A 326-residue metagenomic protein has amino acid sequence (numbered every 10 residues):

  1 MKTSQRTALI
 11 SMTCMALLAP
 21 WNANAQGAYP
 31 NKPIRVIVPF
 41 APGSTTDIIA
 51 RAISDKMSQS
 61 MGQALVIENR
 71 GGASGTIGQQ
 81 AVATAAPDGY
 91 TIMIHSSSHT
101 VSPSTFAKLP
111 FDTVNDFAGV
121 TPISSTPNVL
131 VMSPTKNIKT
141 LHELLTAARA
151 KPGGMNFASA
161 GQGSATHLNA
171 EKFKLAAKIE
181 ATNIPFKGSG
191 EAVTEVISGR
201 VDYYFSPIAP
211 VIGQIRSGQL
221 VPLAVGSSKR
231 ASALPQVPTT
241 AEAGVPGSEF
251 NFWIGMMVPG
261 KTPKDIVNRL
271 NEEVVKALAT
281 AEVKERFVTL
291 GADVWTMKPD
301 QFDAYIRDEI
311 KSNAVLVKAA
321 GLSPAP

Functional and structural regions predicted by a protein language model:
T3-L9: N-terminal export leaders
I10-A19: Bacterial N-terminal signal peptides
A19-A25: Sec/Tat signal peptide C-region and signal peptidase I cleavage site
A25-N115, G154, K178-F205, Q214 (+2 more regions): N-terminal (or domain-start) structured segment
N31-P33, L175-I179, K264-P326: An extracytoplasmic/periplasmic, membrane-proximal ligand-sensing/linker region
T84-Y90, S104-E191, T240, W253-R286: Hinge/capping helix and adjacent helix->loop/strand transition within the periplasmic-binding protein
S125, V211-A279, K311: C-terminal lobe and pocket-closing loops of periplasmic/extracytoplasmic Venus-flytrap solute-binding proteins
